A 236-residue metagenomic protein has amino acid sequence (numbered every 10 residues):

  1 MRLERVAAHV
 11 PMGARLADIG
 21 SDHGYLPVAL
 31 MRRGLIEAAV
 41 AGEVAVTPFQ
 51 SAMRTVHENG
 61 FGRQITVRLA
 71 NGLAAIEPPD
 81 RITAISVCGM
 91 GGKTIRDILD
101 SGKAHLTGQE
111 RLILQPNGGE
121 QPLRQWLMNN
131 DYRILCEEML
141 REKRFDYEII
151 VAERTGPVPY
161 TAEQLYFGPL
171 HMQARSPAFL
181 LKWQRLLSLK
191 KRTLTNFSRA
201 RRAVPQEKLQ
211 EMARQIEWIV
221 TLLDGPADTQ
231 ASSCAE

Functional and structural regions predicted by a protein language model:
M1-G13: Conserved alpha-helix/loop element of class I SAM-dependent methyltransferases that forms part of the SAM/SAH-binding
G13-D22: Conserved class I S-adenosyl-L-methionine
G24, V28: Glycine-rich SAM-binding Motif I of class I
A38-E43: Conserved SAM-binding motif I beta-strand of class I
T47: Conserved Rossmann-like nucleotide-cofactor binding loop
Q50-P79: S-adenosyl-L-methionine
A75-E77, K93-E236: Class I S-adenosyl-L-methionine
R81-G89: Short SAM/SAH-binding signature in class I
